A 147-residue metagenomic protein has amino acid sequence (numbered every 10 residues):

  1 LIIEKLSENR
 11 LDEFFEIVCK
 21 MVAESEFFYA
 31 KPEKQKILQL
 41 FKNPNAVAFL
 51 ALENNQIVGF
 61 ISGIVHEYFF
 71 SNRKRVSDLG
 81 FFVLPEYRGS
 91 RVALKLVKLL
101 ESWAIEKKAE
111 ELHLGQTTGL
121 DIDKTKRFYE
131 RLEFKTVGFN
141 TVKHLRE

Functional and structural regions predicted by a protein language model:
L1-E16: A short beta-loop-alpha structural element at the N-terminal edge of CoA-dependent acyl/N-acetyltransferase catalytic
C19-Q39: Conserved GNAT-fold acetyl-CoA-binding loop/helix
L38-L50: A short helix-loop-beta-strand connector motif used in the catalytic cores of GNAT acetyltransferases and, in some
L50, Q56-H66: Conserved beta-strand in the GNAT
E67-D78, T136: A conserved beta-turn-beta hairpin within the catalytic core of GNAT-like acetyltransferases that forms part
L79-G89: A short, internal acetyl-CoA/4′-phosphopantetheine-binding micro-motif in the GNAT/acyltransferase core
K95-E111: Conserved acyl-CoA
L112-T125, H144-L145: Conserved beta-strand-loop-alpha-helix junction that forms the acyl-donor binding cleft
